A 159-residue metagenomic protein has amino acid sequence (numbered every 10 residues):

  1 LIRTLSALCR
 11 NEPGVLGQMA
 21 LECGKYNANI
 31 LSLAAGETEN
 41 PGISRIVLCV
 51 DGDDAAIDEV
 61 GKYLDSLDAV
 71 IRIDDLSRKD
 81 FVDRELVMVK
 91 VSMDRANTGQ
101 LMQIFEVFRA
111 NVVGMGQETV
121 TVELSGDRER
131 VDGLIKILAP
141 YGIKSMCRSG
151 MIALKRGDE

Functional and structural regions predicted by a protein language model:
L1-R45, C49-E159: Long, contiguous binding/interaction regions
